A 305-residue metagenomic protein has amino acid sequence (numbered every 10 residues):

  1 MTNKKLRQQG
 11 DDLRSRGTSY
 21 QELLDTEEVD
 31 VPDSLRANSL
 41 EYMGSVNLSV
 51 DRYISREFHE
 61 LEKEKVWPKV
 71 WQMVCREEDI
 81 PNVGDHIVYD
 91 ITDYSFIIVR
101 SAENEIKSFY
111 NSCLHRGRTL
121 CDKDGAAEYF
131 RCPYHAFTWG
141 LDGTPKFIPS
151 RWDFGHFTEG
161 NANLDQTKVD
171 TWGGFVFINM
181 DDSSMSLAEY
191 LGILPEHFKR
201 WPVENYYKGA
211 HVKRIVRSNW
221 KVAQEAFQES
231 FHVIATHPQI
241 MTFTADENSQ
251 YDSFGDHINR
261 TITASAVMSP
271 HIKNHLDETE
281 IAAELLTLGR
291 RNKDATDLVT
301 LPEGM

Functional and structural regions predicted by a protein language model:
T2-D122, T167-T171: N-terminal pre-ligand scaffold of iron-sulfur
T2-S15, E105, N111, D170 (+1 more regions): C-terminal catalytic domain of Rieske-type non-heme iron oxygenases
E28-R56, R118-P133, N163-T171, A266-P302: N-terminal short leaders/motifs
L40, V46, D51-R52, Q72 (+7 more regions): Flexible, active-site-adjacent loop/turn segments at secondary-structure boundaries
V46, R52, E57, E77-E78 (+10 more regions): Solvent-exposed, flexible loop/coil residues
K63-M73, T144-D153, E303: Short, basic/low-complexity N-terminal boundary segments at the transition from targeting/disordered tails
D79-D182, A188-H197: Rieske [2Fe-2S] iron-sulfur-binding domain
